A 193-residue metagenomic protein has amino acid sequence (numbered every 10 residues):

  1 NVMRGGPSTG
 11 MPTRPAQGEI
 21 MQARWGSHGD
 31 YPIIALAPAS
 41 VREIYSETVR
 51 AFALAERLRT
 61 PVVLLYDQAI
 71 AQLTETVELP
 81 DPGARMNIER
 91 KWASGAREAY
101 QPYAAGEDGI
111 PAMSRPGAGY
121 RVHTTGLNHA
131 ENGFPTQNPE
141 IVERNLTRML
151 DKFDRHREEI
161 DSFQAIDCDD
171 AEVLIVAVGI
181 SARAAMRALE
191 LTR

Functional and structural regions predicted by a protein language model:
N1, T13, Q22-W25, G29 (+3 more regions): A generic structural signal for ordered alpha-helices
N1-G10, S40-R42, Q68-I70: Acidic, glycine-rich active-site loops and adjacent beta-strand->loop/helix elements that engage anionic groups
G6-G10, A35-P38, N145-M149: N-terminal start-of-chain detector that recognizes signal peptides and the immediate post-cleavage beginning
P7-Q17, L73-T74: Glycine-rich, charge-decorated loop segments at or immediately adjacent to ligand/cofactor-binding or catalytic sites
T13-I20, A112-A118: Short, functional N-terminal and low-complexity linear motifs
R14-Q68, E89-G95: Conserved thiamine diphosphate
F52, E56-R193: Flexible, low-complexity linker and terminal segments
